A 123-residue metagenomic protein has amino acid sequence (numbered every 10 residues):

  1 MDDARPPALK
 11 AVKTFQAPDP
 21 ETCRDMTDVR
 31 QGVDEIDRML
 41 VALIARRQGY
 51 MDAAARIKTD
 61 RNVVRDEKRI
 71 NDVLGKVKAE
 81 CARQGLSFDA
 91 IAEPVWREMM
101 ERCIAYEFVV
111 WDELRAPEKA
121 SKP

Functional and structural regions predicted by a protein language model:
M1-P123: Domain-level signature for soluble enzymes in the chorismate/prephenate branch of the shikimate pathway
